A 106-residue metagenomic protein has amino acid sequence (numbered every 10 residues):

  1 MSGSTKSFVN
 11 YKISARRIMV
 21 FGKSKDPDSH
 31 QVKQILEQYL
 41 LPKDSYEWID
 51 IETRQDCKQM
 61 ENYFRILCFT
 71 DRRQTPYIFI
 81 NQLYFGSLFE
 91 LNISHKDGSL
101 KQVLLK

Functional and structural regions predicted by a protein language model:
S2-T5, M60: Amphipathic coiled-coil/heptad-repeat helices and related helical stalk/stem segments that mediate oligomerization
S4-E47: Local sequence-structure signature of Cys/Sec-based thiol-disulfide redox active-site neighborhoods
K12, I35-Q38, Y63, L67 (+3 more regions): Alpha-helical recognition domains of nuclear gene-regulatory proteins
F21-K23, Y77, G86: Conserved, well-structured core segments
I49-Q55: Short beta->alpha junction loops
Q55-N62: Structural motif
R65-I80, L88: Structural micro-motif
I80-K106: Non-catalytic, surface beta->alpha helical segment in thiol-disulfide oxidoreductase systems
